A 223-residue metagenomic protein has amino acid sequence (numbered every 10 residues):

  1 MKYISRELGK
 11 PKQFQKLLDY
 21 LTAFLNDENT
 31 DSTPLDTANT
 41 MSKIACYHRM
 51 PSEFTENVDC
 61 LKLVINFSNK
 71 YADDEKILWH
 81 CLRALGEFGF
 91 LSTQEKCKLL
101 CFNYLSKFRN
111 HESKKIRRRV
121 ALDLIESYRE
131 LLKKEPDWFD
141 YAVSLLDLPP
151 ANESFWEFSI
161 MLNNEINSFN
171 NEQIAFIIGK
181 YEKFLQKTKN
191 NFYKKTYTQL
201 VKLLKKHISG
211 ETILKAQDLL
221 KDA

Functional and structural regions predicted by a protein language model:
M1-S5, P34-H48, K76-G89, R117-Y128 (+2 more regions): Amphipathic alpha-helical elements of HEAT/ARM-like alpha-solenoid repeat scaffolds that form extended
Y3-L8, K12-T40: N-terminal segments that cap or nucleate solenoid repeat domains
I4-Q13, A45-F54, F88-E95, Y128-K134 (+2 more regions): Flexible helix-coil junctions and inter-repeat linker/turn elements that act as hinges within alpha-solenoid scaffolds
K10, N29-T37, E53, N57 (+7 more regions): Helix-start/N-cap signature of alpha-helical segments
P11-D19, E53-K62, Q94-N103, K133-Y141 (+2 more regions): Short sequence/structural elements of tandem HEAT/ARM alpha-solenoid repeats
Y20-E28, L63-Y71, N103-F108, E112 (+3 more regions): Alpha-solenoid HEAT/Armadillo-like helical repeat scaffolds in large eukaryotic proteins
P34-A38, S42-S52, V58-I65, P136 (+2 more regions): Amphipathic alpha-helical interaction modules
K189-A223: Eukaryotic acidic, Ser/Thr-rich intrinsically disordered low-complexity regions
